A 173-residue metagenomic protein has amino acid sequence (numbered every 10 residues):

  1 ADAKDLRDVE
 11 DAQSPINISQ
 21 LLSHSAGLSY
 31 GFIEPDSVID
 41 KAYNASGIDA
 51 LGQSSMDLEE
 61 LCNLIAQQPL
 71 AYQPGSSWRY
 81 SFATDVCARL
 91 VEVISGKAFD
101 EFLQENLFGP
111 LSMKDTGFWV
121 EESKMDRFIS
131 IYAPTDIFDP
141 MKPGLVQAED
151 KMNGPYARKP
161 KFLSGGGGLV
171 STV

Functional and structural regions predicted by a protein language model:
D2-V173: Short, surface-exposed loop or secondary-structure junction motifs that flank catalytic or metal-binding residues
